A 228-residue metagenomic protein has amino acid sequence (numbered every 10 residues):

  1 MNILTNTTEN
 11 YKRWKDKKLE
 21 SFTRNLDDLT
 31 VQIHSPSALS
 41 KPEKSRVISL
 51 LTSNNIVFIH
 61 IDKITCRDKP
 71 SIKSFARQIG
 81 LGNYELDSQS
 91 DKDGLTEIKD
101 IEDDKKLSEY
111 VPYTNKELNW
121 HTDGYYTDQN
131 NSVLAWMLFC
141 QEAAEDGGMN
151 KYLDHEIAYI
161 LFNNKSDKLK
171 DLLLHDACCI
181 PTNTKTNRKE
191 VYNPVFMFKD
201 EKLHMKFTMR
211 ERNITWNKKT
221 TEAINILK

Functional and structural regions predicted by a protein language model:
N2-L39, T52, D93-K228: Active-site environment of non-heme Fe oxygenases that use a 2-His-1-carboxylate facial triad
S40-V47: Polybasic, low-complexity association/targeting segments
K44, K69-I72, S166-K170: Alpha-helix initiation and N-capping motif
S49-V57: TRNA-binding/sensing appendages of the translation machinery
H60-I64: Structural motif
T65-C66, E145: A short acidic, glycine/proline-enriched capping/turn motif at secondary-structure boundaries, especially helix N-cap
C66-S108, M137: Long, hydrophobic, well-ordered secondary-structure blocks that form the structural core and pocket-lining surfaces
